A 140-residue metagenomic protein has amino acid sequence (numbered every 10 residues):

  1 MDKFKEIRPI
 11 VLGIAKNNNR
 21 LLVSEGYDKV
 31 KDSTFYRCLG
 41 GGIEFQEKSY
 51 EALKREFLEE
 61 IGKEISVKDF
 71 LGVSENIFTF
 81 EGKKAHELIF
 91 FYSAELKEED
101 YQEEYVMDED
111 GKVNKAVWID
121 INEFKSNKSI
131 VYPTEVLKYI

Functional and structural regions predicted by a protein language model:
M1-L22, K68: Conserved N-terminal beta-strand and adjoining loop/helix that marks the start of the Nudix/MutT-like hydrolase domain
R8, K16, S33, C38 (+2 more regions): Short connector loops at helix/strand junctions that flank enzyme active sites, especially segments positioning acidic
A15, F91-E95, D120: Short, well-ordered beta-strand micro-motif
R20-E59: Conserved Nudix-box catalytic region and its N-terminal flanking loop in Nudix hydrolases and closely related
L21, E87-I89, A116: Structural motif
E64-V73: A short coil-to-beta-strand element that immediately follows conserved catalytic motifs
F78-E103: Active-site-adjacent beta-strand/loop module that shapes the phosphate/pyrophosphate-binding cleft
E104-Y139: NUDIX/MutT-family hydrolases
